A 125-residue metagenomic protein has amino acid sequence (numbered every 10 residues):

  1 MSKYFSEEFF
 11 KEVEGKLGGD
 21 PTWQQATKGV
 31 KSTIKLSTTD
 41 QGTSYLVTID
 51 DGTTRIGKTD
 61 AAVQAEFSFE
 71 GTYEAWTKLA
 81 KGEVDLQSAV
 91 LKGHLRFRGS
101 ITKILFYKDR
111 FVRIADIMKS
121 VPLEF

Functional and structural regions predicted by a protein language model:
M1-F125: Feature captures hydrophobic
